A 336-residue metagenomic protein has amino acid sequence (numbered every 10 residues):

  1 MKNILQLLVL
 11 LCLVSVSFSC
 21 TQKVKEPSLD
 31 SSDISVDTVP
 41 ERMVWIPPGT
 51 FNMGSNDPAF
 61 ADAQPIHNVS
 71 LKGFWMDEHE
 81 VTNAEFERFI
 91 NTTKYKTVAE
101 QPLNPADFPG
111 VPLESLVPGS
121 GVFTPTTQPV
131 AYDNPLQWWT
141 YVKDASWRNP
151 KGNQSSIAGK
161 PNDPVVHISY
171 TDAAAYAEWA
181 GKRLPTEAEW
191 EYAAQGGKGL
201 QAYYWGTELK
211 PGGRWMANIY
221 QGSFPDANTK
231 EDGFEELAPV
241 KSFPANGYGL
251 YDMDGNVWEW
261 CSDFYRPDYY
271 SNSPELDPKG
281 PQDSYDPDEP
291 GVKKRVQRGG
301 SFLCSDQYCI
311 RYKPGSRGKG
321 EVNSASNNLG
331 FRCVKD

Functional and structural regions predicted by a protein language model:
M1-L8: Bacterial N-terminal signal peptides that target proteins for export
F18-S19: C-terminal motif of bacterial Sec signal peptides marking the signal peptidase cleavage site
V24-D33, I46, N52, D57 (+2 more regions): Functional-site microenvironments in short loops/helix caps that host divalent-cation chemistry
S35-V44: GGW-centered surface loops in extracellular recognition modules
N68-G73: A short N-terminal beta-strand-loop micro-motif at the entrance of redox/enzyme domains
F74, F89-V98, A180: Short capping motifs at secondary-structure boundaries
E78, N83-I90, S169-A175, E191: Short, solvent-exposed alpha-helical surface patches in non-cytosolic proteins
N327-D336: Short, structured beta-strand segments at or near domain termini in extracellular proteins/domains
